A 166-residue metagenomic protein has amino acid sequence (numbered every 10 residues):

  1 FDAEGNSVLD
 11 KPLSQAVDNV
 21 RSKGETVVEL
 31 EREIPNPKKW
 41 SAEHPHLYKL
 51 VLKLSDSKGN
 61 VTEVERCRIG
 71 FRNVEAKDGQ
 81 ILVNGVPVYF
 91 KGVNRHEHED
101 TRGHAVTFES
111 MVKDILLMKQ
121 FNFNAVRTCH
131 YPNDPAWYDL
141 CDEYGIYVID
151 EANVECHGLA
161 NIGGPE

Functional and structural regions predicted by a protein language model:
F1-V148: Secreted/periplasmic carbohydrate-active enzymes, especially glycoside hydrolases
D10, K91, C156-E166: Active-site-adjacent "subsite" loops/lids of carbohydrate-active enzymes
D100-T101, E155-H157: Short, small-residue-enriched loops and turns at beta-alpha junctions that line or gate enzyme active sites
